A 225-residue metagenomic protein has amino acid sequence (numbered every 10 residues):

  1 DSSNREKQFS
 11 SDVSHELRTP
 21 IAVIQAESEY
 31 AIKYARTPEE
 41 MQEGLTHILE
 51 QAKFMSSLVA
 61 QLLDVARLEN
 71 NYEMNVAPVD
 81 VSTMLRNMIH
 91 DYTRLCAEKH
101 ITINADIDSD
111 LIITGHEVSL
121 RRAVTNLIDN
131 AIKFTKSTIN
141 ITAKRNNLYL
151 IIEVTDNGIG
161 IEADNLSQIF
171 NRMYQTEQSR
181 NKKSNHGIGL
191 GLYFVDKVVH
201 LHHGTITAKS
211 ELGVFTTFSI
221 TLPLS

Functional and structural regions predicted by a protein language model:
E50-M55: Short alpha-helical segment of the dimerization/phosphotransfer core of two-component systems
N70-N75, I112-G115: Conserved micro-motifs of the catalytic ATP-binding
N75-T93, N104, A143: A conserved beta-strand-to-alpha-helix junction within the catalytic ATP-binding
A77-P78, T102-I112, N147: Conserved catalytic submotifs in the C-terminal HATPase_c
T138-L148: Short beta-strand/loop element within the Bergerat-fold HATPase_c
I161-Q175: Short conserved segment of the HATPase_c
